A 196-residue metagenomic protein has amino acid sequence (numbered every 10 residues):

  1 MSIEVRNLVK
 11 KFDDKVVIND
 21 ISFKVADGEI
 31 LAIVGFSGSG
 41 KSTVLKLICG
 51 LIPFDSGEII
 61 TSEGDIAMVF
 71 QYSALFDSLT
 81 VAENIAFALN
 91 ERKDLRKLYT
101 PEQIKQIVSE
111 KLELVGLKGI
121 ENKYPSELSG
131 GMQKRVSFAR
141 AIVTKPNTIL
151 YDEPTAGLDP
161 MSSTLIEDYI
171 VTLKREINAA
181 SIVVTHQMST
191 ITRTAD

Functional and structural regions predicted by a protein language model:
V34-F36: The feature captures the beta-strand-to-loop junction immediately N-terminal to the Walker
C49: Helix-to-loop junction immediately C-terminal to a conserved catalytic motif
Y99-G119: Conserved ABC ATPase "signature" region
Y124-L128, M132: Conserved ABC ATPase signature
K145: Conserved catalytic motifs of ABC-family nucleotide-binding domains
I149-D152: Catalytic Walker B motif of ABC-type/P-loop ATPase nucleotide-binding domains
T185-H186: H-loop/switch region of ABC-family ATPase nucleotide-binding domains
